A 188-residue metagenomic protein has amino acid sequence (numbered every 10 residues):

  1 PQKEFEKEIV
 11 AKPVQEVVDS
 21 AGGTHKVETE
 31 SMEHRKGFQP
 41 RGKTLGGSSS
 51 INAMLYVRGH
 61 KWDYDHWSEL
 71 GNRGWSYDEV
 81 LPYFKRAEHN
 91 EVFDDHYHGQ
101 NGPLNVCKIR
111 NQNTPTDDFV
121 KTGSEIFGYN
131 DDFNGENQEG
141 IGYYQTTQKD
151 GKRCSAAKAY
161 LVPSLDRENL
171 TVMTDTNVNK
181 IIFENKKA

Functional and structural regions predicted by a protein language model:
P1, R41-N52, Y56, L165-A188: C-terminal structured subdomain/cap of oxidoreductase catalytic cores
P1-K85: N-terminal glycine-rich phosphate/pyrophosphate-binding loop and immediately adjacent elements
V18-S20, T24-K26, E30-M32, K36-G37 (+4 more regions): Mixed-charge, polar/low-complexity N-terminal
T24, M32, Q39, L45 (+4 more regions): Short clusters of hydrophobic/aromatic residues that line enzyme substrate/ligand-binding pockets
E69-N185: Conserved redox-cofactor binding core of oxidoreductases
